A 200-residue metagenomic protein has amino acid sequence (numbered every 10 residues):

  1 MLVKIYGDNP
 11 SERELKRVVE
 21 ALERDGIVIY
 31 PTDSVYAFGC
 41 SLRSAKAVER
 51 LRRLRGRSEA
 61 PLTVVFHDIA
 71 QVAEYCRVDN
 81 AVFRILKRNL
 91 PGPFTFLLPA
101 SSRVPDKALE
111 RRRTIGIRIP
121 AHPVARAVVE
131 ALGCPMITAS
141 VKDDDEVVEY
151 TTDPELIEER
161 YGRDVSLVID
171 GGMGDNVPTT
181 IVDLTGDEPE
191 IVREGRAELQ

Functional and structural regions predicted by a protein language model:
M1-Q200: Active-site-adjacent structural elements in enzyme catalytic cores
